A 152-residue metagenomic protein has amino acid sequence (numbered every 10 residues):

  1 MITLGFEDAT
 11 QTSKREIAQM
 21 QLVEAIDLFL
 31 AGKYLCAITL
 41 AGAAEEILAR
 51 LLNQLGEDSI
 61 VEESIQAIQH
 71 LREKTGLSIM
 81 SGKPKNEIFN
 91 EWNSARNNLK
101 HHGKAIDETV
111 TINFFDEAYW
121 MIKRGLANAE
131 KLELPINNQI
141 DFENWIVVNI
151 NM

Functional and structural regions predicted by a protein language model:
M1-L35, F142-I146, M152: Charged alpha-helical initiation segments
D8-R15, Q19, Y34-I38, G82-F89 (+2 more regions): Amphipathic, non-membrane alpha-helical segments in soluble helical-bundle scaffolds
Q19, A41-E45, N93: Generic structural concept
L22, I26, L48, R96 (+1 more regions): A structural signal for well-ordered alpha-helices, especially hydrophobic packing surfaces of coiled-coils
F29, A41, E45-L48, K100 (+2 more regions): Generic helix-packing signal
C36-S64: Short, contiguous, well-structured surface segments enriched in hydrophobic/aromatic residues
E62-M152: Long, charged low-complexity segments
